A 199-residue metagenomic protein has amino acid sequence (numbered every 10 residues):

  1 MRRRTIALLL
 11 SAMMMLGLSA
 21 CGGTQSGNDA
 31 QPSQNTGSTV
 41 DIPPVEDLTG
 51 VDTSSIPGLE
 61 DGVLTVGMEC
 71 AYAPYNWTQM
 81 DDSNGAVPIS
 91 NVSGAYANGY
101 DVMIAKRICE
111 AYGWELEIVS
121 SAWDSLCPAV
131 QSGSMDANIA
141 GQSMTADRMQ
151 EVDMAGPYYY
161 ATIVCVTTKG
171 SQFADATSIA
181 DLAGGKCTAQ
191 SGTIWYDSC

Functional and structural regions predicted by a protein language model:
M1-L10: Positively charged n-region of N-terminal signal peptides that target proteins for export
M13, T65, V164-V166: Residues embedded in well-ordered beta-strands
L16-A20: C-terminal motif of bacterial Sec signal peptides marking the signal peptidase cleavage site
G22-Q25: Bacterial signal peptide processing site
D29-G141: Extracytoplasmic small-molecule ligand-binding "clamshell" domains of the periplasmic binding protein/Venus flytrap
T65-G67, G185-A189: Short, well-ordered beta-strand segments
E110, E115-D181, G192: Acidic, polar ligand-binding/catalytic clefts
T188-C199: Secondary-structure junction motif
